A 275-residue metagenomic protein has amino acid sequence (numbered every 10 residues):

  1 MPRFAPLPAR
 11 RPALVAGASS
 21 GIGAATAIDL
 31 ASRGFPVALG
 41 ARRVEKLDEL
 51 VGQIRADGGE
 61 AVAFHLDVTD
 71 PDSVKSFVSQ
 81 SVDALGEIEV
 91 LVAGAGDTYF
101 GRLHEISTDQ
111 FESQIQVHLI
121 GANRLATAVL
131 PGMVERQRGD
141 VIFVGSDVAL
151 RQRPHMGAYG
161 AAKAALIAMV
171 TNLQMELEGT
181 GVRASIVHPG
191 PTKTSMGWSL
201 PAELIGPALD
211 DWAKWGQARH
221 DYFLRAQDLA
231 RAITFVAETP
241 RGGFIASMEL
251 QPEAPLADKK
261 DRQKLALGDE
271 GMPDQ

Functional and structural regions predicted by a protein language model:
S19-S20: Conserved glycine-rich cofactor-binding loop
R33-L50: Conserved glycine-rich Rossmann-like NAD(P)H-binding loop of the short-chain dehydrogenase/reductase
V44-E45, H65-S76, T108: The beta1-alpha1 cofactor-binding region of Rossmann-like NAD(H)/NADP(H)-dependent oxidoreductases
R102-L103, S107-I115: Substrate-binding pocket helix/loop in short-chain dehydrogenase/reductase
A126, A162: Active-site helix of classical SDR
S146: Residue(s) in the substrate-gating loop at a strand-loop-helix junction that position the organic substrate next
I186, I205-K259, Q263: C-terminal helical subdomain
